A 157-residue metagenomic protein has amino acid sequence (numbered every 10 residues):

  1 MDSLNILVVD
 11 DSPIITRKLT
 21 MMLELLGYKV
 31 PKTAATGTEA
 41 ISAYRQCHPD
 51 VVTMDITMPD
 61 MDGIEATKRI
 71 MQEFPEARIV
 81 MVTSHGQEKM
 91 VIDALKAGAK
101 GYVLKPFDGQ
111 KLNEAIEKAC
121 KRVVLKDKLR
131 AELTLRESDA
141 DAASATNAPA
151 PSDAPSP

Functional and structural regions predicted by a protein language model:
P13-K32: Two-component/phosphorelay signaling modules centered on CheY-like receiver
T36-E39, D62-E65: Acidic catalytic/metal-coordinating carboxylates
C47-T53: Active-site beta3 strand of CheY-like receiver
M58: Receiver (REC) domain active-site loop signature in two-component systems and cognate sites in sensor histidine kinases
H85-G86, A97: Short, conserved "switch-loop" micro-motifs in signal-transduction and mechanochemical regulators
K89, F107-E117, V124, K128: C-terminal output helix
